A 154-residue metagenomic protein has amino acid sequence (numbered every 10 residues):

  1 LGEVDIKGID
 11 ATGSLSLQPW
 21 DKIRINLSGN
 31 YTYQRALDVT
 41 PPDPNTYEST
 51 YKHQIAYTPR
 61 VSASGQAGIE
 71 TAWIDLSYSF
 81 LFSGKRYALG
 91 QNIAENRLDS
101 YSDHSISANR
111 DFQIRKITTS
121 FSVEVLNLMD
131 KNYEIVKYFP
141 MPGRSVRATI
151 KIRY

Functional and structural regions predicted by a protein language model:
L1-G2, T50-A56, I93-R97, I135-F139: Outer-membrane beta-barrel domain signature
L1-Y87, M129: Gram-negative outer-membrane beta-barrel transporters
V4, K22, T58-R60, D99-Y101 (+2 more regions): Short coil/turn motifs at beta-sheet boundaries
K7-G13, V61-G65, S102-A108, R144-I150: Hydrophobic, lipid-facing positions within transmembrane beta-strands of outer-membrane proteins
R35-L37, Q91, K137: Generic alpha-helical secondary structure signal
W73, D103-S105, T118: Active-site lining segments that contact anionic ligands and/or coordinate catalytic metals
L81-L89, R97-D99, A108-Y154: C-terminal beta-signal and adjacent terminal beta-strands/loops of Gram-negative outer-membrane beta-barrel proteins
